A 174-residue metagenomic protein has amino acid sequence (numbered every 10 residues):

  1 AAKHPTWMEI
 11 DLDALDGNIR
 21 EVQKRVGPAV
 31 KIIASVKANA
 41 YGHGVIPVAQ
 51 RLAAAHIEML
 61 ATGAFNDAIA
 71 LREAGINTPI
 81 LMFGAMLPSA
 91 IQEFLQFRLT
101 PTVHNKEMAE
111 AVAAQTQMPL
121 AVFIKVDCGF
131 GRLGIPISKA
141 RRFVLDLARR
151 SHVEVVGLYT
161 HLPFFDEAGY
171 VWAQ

Functional and structural regions predicted by a protein language model:
A2, T6-E9, A14-G17, V30-A173: Active-site-proximal beta-alpha core segment in soluble small-molecule metabolic enzymes
R25: Conserved PLP-enzyme active-site core in the AAT-like
